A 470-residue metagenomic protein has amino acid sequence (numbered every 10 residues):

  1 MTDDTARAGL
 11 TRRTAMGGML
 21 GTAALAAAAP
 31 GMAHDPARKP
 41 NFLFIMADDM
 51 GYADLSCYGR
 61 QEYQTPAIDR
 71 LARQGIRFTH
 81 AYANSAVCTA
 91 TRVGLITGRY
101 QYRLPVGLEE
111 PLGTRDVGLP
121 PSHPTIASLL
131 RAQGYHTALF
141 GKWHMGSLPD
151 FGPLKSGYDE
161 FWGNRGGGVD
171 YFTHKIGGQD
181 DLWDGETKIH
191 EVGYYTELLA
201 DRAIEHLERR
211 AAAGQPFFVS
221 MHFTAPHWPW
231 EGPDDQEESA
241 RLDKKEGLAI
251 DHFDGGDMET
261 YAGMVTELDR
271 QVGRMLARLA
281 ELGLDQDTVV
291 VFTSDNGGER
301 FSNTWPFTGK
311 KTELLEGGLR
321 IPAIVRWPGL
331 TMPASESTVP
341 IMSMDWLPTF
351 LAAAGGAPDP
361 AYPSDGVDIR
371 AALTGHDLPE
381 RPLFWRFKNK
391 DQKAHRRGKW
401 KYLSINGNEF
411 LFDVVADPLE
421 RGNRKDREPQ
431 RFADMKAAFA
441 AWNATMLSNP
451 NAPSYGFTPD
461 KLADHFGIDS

Functional and structural regions predicted by a protein language model:
T2-F410, V414-A437, A441-A444, S448-S470: Formylglycine-dependent sulfatase
